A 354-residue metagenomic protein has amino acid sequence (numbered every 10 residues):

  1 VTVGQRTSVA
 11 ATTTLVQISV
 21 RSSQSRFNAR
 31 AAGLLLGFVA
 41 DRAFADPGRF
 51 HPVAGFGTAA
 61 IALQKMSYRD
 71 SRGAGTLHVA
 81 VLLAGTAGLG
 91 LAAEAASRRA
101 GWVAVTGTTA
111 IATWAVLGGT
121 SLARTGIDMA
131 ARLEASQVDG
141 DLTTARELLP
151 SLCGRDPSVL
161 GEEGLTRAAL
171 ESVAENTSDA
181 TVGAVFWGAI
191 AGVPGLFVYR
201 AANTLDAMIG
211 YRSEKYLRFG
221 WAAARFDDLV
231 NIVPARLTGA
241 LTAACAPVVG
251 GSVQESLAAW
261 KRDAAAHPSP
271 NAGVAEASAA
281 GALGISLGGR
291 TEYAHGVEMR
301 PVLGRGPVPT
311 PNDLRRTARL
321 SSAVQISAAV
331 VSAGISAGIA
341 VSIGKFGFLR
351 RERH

Functional and structural regions predicted by a protein language model:
V1-H354: Short amphipathic, positively biased membrane-proximal segments that drive organelle/inner-membrane targeting
